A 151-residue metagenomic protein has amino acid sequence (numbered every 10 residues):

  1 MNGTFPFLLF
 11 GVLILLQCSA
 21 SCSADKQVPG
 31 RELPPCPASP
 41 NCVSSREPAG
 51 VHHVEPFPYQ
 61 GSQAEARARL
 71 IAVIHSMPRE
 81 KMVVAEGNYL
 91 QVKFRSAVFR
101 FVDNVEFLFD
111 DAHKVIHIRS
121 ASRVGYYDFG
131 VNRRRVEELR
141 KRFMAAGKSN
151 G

Functional and structural regions predicted by a protein language model:
M1-L8: Bacterial N-terminal signal peptides that target proteins for export
L8-Q17: Bacterial N-terminal signal peptides
C18-G151: Ser/Thr-rich, low-complexity intrinsically disordered terminal regions
